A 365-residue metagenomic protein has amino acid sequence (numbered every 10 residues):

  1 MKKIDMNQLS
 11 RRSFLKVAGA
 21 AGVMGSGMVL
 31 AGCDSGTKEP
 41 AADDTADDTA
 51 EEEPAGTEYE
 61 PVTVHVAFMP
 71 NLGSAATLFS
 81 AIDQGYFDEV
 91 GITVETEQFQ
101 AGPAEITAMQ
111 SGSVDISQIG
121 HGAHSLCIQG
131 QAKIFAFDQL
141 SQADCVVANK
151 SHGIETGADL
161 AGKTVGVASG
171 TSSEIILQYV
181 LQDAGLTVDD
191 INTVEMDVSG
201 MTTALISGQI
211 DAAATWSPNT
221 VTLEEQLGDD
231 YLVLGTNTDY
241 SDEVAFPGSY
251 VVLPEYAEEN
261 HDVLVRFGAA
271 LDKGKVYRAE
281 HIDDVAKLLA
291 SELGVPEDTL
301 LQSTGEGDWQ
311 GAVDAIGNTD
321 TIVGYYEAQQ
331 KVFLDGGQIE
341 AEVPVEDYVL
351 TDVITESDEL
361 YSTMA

Functional and structural regions predicted by a protein language model:
M1-S13, V17-A31: N-terminal secretory signal peptides
L30-A46: Bacterial lipoprotein signal-peptidase II cleavage site
D43, E51-D197, D211-S217, L232-L234 (+1 more regions): Short, glycine-/small- and polar/acidic-enriched structural segments that line small-molecule recognition paths
E89, T238-E243, G311-D320: Short, solvent-exposed loop/beta-turn-alpha elements that line the ligand-binding surface or hinge of extracytoplasmic
V114-S117, S207, D211, G307-V323 (+1 more regions): Short amphipathic alpha-helical segments at helix boundaries and their inter-helical linkers
G122-A123, V194, G200-T203, S207-S291: Pocket-lining segment of extracytoplasmic ligand-binding domains
E259-E340: Secondary-structure end/capping motifs
Q330-A365: Conserved C-terminal helix/tail region of periplasmic/extracytoplasmic solute-binding proteins
